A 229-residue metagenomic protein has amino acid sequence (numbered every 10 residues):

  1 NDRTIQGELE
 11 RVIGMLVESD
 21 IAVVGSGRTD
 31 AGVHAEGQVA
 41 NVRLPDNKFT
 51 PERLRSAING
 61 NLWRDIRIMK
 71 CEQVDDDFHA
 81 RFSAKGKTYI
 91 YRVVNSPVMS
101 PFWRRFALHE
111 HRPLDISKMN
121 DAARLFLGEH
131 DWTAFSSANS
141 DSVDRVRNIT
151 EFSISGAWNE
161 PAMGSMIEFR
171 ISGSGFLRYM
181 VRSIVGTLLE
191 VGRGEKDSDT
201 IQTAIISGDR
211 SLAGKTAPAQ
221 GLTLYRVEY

Functional and structural regions predicted by a protein language model:
N1-Y229: Structured-RNA-binding interfaces characteristic of tRNA pseudouridine synthases
